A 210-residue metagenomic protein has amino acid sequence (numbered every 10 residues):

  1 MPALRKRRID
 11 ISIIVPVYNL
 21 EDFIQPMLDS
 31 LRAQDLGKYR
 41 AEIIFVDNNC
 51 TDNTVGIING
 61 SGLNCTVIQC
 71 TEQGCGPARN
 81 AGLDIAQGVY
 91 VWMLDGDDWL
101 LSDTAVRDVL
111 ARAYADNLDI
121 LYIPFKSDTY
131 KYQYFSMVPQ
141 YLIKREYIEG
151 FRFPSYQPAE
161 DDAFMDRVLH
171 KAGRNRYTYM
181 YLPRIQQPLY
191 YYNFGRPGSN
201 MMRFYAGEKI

Functional and structural regions predicted by a protein language model:
I9-S12, E42, A163: Cell-envelope/extracellular polymer assembly enzymes that use nucleotide-activated donors
V15, R40-N49, I68-T71, G96: Short beta-strand/loop segment that forms part of the nucleotide-sugar
L20-Q34: Short, well-formed alpha-helical segments that are part of the catalytic scaffolds of diverse glycosyltransferases
D47-G56, W99: A conserved acidic beta->alpha catalytic loop
C70-A86: Glycine-rich, basic loop-to-helix element that forms the pyrophosphate-binding segment of sugar-nucleotide handling
V91: Short aromatic/hydrophobic "clamp" motif used to bind/position activated sugar donors
W99, T104-Y132: Conserved donor NDP-sugar-binding/catalytic core segment of glycosyltransferases
S127-E208: Conserved nucleotide-sugar donor-binding catalytic segment
